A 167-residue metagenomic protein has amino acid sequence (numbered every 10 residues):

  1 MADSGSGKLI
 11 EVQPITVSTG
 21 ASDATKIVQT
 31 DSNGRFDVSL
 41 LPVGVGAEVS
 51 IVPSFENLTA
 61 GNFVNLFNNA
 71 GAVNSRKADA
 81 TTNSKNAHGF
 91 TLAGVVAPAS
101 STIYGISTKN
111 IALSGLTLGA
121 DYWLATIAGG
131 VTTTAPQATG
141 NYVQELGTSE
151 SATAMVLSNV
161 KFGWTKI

Functional and structural regions predicted by a protein language model:
A2-S4, L9, A24, V43-I167: Glycine-anchored, exposed beta-strand/edge motif detector
V12-S22: Intrinsically disordered, low-complexity regulatory segments in eukaryotic proteins
I27-Q29: Small-residue hinge/turn detector
G34-F36: Structural signal for glycine-centered tight turns and loop->strand junctions in beta-sheet-rich domains
